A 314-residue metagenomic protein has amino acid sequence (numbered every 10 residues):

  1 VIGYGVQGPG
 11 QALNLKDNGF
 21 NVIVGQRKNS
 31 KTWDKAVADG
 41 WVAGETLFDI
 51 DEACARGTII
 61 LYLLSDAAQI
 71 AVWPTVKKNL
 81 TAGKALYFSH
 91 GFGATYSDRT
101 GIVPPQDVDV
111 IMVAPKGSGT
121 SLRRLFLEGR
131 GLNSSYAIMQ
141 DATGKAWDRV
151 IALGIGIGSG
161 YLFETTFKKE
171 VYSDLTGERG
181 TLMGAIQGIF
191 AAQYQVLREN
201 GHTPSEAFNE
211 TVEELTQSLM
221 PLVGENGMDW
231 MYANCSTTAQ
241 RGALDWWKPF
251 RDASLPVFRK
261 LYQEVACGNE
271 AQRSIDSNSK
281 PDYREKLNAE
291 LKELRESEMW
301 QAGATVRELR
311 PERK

Functional and structural regions predicted by a protein language model:
V1-A12: Glycine-rich adenosine-cofactor-binding loop
G10, K16-W41: NAD(P)-binding Rossmann-fold cofactor-contacting core
R27-K28, D39-T95, V103-S118: Rossmann-like NAD(P)-binding element
W33, A53, Q69, P204-F208: Small-residue helix-packing motif on alpha-helices
Y87-R179: Rossmann-fold dinucleotide-binding core
G144-E199, S205-V223: Active-site-proximal catalytic alpha-helix in oxidoreductases
E199-K314: NAD(P)-dependent Rossmann-like dehydrogenase/reductase catalytic/cofactor-binding core
